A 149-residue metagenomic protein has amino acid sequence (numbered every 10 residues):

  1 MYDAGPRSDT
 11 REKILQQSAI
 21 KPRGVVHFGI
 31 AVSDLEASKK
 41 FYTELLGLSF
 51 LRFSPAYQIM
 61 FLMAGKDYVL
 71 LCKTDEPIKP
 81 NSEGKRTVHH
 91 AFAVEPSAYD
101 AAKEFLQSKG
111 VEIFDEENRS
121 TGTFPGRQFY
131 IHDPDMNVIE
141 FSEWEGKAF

Functional and structural regions predicted by a protein language model:
M1-K21, K103-E104, K109-F149: Vicinal oxygen chelate
R7-P22, G29, F61-G65, V69-C72 (+1 more regions): Conserved N-terminal glycine/acidic-rich loop preference
G24-S33, M63, P80-F105, R127-H132: Vicinal oxygen chelate
A31-K73: Core segments of cupin and vicinal oxygen chelate
K40, E44, D100-S108: Replace "anionic and nucleotidyl ligands
R52-F53, P80-E83, G122: Short histidine-centered beta-strand/loop micro-motifs that create catalytic or ligand/metal-coordination sites
F53, K73-P77, W144-G146: Acetyl-CoA-dependent GNAT
C72-E76, F92, I131-I139: Short, structured secondary-structure boundary patches
